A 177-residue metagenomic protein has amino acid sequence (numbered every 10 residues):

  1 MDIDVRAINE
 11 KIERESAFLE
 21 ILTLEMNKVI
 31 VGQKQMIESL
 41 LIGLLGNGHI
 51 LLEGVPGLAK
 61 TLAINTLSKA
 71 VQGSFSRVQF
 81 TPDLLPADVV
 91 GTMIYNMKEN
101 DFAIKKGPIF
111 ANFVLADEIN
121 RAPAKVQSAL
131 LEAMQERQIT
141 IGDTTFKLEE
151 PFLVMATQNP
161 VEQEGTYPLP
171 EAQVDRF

Functional and structural regions predicted by a protein language model:
M1-K11: Interdomain "pre-motor" coupling segment immediately N-terminal to P-loop NTPase/helicase cores
V5, L44-T81: Walker A/P-loop
I12-L58: Pre-Walker A (pre-P-loop) alpha-helix and adjacent loop at the N terminus of AAA/AAA+ ATPase modules, a conserved
S39-I42, Y95-L115: Conserved alpha-helical scaffold flanking the Walker A/P-loop in AAA+ ATPase domains
G48-I50, S74, F110-V114, E136-I139 (+1 more regions): Loop/turn-to-beta-strand initiation segments
G54, D117-E118, A129: Walker B catalytic acidic pair
V55, V89, T157: P-loop (Walker A) phosphate-binding loop of NTP-binding proteins
N96-D101, A122-V126, M134-R176: Canonical AAA+ ATPase core
